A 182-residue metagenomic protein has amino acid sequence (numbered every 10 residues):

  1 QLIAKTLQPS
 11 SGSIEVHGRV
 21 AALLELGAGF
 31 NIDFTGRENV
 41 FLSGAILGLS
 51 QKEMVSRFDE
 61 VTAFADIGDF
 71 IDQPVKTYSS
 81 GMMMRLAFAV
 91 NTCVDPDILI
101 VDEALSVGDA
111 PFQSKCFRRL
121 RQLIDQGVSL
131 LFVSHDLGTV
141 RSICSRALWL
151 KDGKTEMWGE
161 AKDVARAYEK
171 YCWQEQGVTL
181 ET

Functional and structural regions predicted by a protein language model:
S10-V20, T155: ABC nucleotide-binding domain "signature motif"
A21, F41, E53-F70, A87-A89: Conserved ABC ATPase "signature" region
T92-V101: A short, proline-enriched helix->beta-strand linker immediately N-terminal to the Walker B motif in ABC-type P-loop
D136-S142: Conserved H-loop
S142-W149: Conserved catalytic segment of ABC-fold P-loop ATPases
D152-G153, Y168: Conserved ABC ATPase "signature" C-loop
W158-G159: ABC ATPase "signature
